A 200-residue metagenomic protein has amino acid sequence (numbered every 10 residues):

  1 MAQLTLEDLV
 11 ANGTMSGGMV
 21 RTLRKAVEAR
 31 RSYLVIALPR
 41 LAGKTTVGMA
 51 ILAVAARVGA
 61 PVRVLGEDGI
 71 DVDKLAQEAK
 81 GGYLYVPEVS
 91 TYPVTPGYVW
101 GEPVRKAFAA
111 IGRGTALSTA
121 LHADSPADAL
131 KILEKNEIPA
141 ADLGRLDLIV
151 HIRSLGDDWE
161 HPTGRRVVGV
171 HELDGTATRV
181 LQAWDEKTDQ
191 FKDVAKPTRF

Functional and structural regions predicted by a protein language model:
M1-S32: P-loop NTP-binding catalytic core
A2-L4, A109-R113, S125, A183-D189: Short acidic (Asp/Glu) and glycine-rich catalytic loops that position anionic groups and cofactors
A2-T5, A55-A56, H122, T198: Alpha-helix initiation/capping motif
E7-M15, D73-Q77, E186-Q190: Polar/charged alpha-helical tracts
T22-K25, L38, D185: Broad hydrophobic/π-residue packing in well-ordered secondary structure
V27-L41, T46-L155: Switch/coupling sub-region of P-loop NTPases
L148-F200: Conserved P-loop NTPase
